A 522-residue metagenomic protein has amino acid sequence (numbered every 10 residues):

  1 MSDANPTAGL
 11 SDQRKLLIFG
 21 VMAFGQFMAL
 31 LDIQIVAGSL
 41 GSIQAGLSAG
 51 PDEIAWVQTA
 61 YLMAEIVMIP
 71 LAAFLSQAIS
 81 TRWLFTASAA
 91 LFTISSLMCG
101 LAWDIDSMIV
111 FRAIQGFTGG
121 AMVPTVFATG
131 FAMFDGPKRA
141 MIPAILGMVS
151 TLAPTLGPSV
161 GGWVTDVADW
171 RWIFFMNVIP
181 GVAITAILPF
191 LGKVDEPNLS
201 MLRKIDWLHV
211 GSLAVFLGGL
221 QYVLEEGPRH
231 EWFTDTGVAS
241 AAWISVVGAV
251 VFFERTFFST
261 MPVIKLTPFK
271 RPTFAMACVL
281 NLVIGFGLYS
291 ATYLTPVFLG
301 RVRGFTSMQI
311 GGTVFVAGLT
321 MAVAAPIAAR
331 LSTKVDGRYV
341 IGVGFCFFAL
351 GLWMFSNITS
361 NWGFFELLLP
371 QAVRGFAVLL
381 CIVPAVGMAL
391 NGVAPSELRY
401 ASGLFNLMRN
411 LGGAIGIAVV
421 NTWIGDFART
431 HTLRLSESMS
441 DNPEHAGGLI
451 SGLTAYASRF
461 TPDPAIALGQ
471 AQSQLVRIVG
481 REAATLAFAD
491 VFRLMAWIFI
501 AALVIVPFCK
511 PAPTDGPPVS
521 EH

Functional and structural regions predicted by a protein language model:
S2, A8, S39, N410-P511 (+1 more regions): Hydrophobic transmembrane architecture of multi-pass small-molecule transporters
R14-A73, Q77, S96, D106-M108 (+7 more regions): Transmembrane core module of solute transporters
G38, I69-L213, E226: Helix-loop-helix hairpins in multi-pass membrane proteins, especially solute transporters
E53, K138-I145, E397-L404: Cytoplasmic loop-to-transmembrane helix junctions
W103, D135, L191-D195, P228-R229 (+5 more regions): Short helix-capping/hinge motifs at transmembrane helix termini and TM-loop junctions
A153-P158, G162, A291, L367-S451: Small-residue-rich alpha-helical segments with characteristic i,i+4
V178-E196, A214-E226, I244-F258, L503-K510: C-terminal membrane-cytosol helix-exit motif in multi-pass small-molecule transporters
P197-R203, M261-T267, T430-S438, T514-H522: Short, Lys/Arg-enriched, Gly/Pro-containing loop segments at transmembrane-helix junctions of multi-pass membrane
